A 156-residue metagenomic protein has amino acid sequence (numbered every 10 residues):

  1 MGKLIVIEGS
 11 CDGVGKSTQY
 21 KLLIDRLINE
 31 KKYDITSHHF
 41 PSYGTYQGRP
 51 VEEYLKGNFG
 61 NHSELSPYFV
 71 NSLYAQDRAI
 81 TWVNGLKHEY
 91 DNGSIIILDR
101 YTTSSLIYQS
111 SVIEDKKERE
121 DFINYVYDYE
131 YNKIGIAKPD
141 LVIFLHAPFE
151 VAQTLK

Functional and structural regions predicted by a protein language model:
M1-I5: Pre-Walker A (Motif I) flank of P-loop NTPase domains
V6-S10: Short hydrophobic/aromatic beta-strand immediately N-terminal to the Walker A/P-loop
G13: Acidic catalytic loop of the alpha/beta-hydrolase fold
K16-S17: Walker A/P-loop
L23, L27-I28: Hydrophobic alpha-helical packing residues
E30-I134: ATP-dependent small-molecule kinase phosphotransfer cores that center on conserved nucleotide phosphate-binding segments
L98-Y101, N124-V126, G135-K156: Conserved phosphate-donor/acceptor-positioning beta-strand/loop module used by diverse small-molecule
